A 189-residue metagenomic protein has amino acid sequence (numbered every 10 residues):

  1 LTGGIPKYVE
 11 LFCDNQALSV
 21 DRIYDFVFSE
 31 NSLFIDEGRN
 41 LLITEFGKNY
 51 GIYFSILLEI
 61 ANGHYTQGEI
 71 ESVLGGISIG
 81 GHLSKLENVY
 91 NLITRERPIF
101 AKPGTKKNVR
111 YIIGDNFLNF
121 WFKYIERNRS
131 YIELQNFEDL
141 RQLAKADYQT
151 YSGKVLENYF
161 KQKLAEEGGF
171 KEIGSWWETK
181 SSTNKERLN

Functional and structural regions predicted by a protein language model:
L1-I43: Amphipathic alpha-helical "lid/sensor" segments that cap RecA-like P-loop NTPase cores
G3-K7, H64, L86-N91, G114: P-loop NTPase catalytic cores that bind/hydrolyze ATP
Y24-V27, L42, F46, R95-I125: Short, cationic-aromatic polyanion-contact patches
G38, E45-I52: N-terminal positioning helix adjacent to the helix-turn-helix/winged-helix DNA-binding module
Y53-A61, K161: Hydrophobic residues on short alpha-helical segments
G63-V73: Short acidic, hydrophobic short linear motifs in intrinsically disordered regions
V73-T94: Short amphipathic alpha-helical interaction segments
K107-N189: A cross-kingdom feature that marks ATP-driven nucleic-acid transaction machinery
